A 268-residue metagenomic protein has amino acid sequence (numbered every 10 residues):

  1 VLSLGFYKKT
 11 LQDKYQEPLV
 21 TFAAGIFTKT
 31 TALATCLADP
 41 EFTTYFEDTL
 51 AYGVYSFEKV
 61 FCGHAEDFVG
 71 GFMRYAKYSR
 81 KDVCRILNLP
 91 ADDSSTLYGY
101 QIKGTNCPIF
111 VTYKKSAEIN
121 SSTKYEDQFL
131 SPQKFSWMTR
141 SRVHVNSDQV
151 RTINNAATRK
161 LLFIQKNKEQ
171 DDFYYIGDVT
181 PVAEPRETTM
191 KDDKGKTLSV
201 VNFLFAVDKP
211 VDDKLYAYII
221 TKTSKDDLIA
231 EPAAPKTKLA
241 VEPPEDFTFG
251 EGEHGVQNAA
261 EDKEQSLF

Functional and structural regions predicted by a protein language model:
V1-F61, A65: C-terminal helical accessory/scaffold domains
F68-D172: Acidic, glycine-rich low-complexity segments with interspersed aromatic residues
K115, I164-K166, A183-P185, V207-K209: Residues that form ligand- and interface-recognition hot spots within folded domains
T158-K160, Y175-G177, V201: Core residues of folded domains in eukaryotic genome-function proteins
Q170, E187, V211-D213: Residue-level signal for secondary-structure boundary sites
Y174-T188: Short beta-strand and beta-hairpin "edge-sheet" elements
E187-K196: Short acidic, Gly/Pro-enriched loop/turn segments at secondary-structure junctions
G195-F268: ATP-dependent helicase/translocase motor core
